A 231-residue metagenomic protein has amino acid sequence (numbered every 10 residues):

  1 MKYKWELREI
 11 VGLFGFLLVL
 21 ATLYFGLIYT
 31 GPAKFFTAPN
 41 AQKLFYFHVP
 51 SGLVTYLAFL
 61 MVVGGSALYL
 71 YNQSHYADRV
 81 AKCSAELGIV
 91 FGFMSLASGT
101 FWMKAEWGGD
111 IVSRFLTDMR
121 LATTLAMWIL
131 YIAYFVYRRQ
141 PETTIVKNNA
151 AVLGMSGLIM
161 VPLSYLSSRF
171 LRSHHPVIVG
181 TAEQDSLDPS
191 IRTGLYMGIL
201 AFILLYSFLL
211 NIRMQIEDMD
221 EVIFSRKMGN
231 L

Functional and structural regions predicted by a protein language model:
M1-L231: Polytopic transmembrane helical bundles with strong interfacial aromatic enrichment
